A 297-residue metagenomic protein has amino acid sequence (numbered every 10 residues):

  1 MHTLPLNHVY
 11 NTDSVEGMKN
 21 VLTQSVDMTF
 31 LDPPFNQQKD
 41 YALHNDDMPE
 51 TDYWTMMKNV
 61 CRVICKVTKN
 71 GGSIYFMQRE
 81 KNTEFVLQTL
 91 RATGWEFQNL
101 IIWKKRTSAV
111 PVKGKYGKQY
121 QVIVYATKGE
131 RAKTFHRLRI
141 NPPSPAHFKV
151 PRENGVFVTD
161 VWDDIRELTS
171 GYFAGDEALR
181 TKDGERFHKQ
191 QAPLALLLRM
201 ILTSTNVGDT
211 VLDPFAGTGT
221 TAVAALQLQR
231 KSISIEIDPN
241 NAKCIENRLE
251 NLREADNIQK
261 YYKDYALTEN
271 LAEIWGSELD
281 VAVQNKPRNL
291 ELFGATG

Functional and structural regions predicted by a protein language model:
M1-G114, N154-G297: S-adenosyl-L-methionine-dependent nucleic acid methyltransferase catalytic domains
K69, K113-K133: Core SAM-dependent methyltransferase catalytic element
K128-F157, E167: Active-site-adjacent helix-turn-beta-strand microarchitecture at beta-sheet edges that either contains or buttresses
